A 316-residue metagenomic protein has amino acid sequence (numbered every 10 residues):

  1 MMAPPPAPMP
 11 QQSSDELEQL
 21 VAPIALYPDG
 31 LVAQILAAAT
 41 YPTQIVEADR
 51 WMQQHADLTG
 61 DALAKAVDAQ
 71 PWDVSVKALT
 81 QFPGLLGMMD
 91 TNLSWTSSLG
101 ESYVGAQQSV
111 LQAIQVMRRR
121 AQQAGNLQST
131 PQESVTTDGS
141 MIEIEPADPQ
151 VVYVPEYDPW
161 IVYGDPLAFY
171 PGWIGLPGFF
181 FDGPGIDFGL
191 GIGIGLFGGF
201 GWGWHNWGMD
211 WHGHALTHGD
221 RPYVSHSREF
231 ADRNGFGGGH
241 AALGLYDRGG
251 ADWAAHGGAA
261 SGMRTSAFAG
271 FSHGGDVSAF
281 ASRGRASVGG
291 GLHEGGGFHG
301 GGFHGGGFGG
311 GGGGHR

Functional and structural regions predicted by a protein language model:
M1-S13: Compositionally biased, proline/threonine/alanine/serine-rich low-complexity intrinsically disordered stretches
S13-Y153, Y157: Folded, non-transmembrane soluble domains that reside on the lumenal/extracytoplasmic side of membranes
S109-M117, Q123-R316: Low-complexity, repeat-rich tail regions
